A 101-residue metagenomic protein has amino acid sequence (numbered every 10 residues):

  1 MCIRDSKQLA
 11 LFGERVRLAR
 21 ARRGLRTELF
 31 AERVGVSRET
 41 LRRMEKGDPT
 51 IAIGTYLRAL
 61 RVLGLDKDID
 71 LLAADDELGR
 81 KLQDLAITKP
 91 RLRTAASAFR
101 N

Functional and structural regions predicted by a protein language model:
M1-D5: Conserved small/polar residues in nucleotide/adenosyl-binding loops
E14-L29, P90-A96: Short basic helix-loop element that most often maps to the first helix and adjoining turn of HTH DNA-binding modules
G24-R42: Short alpha-helical DNA-recognition segment
D48-R61: Short, basic-rich loop-to-helix N-cap that marks the start of a DNA-contacting helix
D70-N101: Short, charged recognition helix plus adjacent turn of helix-turn-helix-like nucleic-acid-binding domains
